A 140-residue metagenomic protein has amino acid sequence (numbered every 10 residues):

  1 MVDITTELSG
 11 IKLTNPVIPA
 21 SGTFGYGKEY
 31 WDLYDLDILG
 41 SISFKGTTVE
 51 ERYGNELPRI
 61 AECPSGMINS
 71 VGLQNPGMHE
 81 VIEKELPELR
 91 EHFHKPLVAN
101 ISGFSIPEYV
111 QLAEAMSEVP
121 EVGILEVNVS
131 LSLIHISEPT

Functional and structural regions predicted by a protein language model:
M1-L97, S102-F104: N-terminal capping/small domains of soluble enzymes
I38, A115-L125: Structural recognition of alpha->loop->beta junctions
F104-I106, S132: Short coil/turn motifs at secondary-structure junctions
Y109-M116, S137: Distinct, well-ordered alpha-helical segments
L125-L133: Active-site-proximal loop/short-helix segments that contain or immediately flank catalytic acid/base residue(s)
S132-T140: Residue-level detector of conserved catalytic or cofactor/ligand-binding positions in enzyme active sites
